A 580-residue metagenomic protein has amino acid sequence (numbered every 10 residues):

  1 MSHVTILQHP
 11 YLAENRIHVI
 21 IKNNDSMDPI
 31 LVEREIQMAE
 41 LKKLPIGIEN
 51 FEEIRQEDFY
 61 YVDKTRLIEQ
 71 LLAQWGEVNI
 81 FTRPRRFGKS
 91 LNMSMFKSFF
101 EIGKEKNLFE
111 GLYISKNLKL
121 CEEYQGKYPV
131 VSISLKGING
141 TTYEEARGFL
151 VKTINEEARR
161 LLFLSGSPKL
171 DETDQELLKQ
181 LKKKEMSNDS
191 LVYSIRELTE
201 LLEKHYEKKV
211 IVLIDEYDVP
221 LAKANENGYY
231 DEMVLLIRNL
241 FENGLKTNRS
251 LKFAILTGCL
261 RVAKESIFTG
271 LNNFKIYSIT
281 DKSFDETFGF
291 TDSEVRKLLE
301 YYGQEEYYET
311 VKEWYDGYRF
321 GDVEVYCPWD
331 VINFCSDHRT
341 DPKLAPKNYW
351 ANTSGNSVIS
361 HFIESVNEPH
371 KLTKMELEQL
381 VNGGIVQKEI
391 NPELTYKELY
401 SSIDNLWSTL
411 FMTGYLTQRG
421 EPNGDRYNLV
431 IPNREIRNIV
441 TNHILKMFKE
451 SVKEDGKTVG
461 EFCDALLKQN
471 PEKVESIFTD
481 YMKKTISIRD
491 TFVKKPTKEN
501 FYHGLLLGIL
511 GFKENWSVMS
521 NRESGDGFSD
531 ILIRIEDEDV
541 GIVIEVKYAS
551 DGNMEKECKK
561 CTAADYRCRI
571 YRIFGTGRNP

Functional and structural regions predicted by a protein language model:
T5-K498, F512-N515: Phosphate-binding site recognition
P471-P580: Structural signature of nuclease core domains in nucleic-acid processing machines
